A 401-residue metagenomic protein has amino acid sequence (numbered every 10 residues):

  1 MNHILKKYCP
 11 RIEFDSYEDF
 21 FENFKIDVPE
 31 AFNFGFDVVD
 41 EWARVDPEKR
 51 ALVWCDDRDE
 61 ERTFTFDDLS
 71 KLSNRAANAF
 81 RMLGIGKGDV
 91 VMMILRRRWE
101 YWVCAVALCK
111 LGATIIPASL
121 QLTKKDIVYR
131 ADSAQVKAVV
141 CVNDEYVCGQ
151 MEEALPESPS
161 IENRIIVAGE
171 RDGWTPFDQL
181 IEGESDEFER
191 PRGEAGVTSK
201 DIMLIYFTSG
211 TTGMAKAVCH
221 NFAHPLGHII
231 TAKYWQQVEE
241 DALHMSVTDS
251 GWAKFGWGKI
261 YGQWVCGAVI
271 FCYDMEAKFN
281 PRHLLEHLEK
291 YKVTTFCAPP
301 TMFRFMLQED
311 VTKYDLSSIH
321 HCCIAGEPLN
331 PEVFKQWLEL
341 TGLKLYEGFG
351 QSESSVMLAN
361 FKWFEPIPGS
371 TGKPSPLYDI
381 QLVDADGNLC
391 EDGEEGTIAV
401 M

Functional and structural regions predicted by a protein language model:
M1-I4, V106, K110-E182: Structural core segment of the AMP-binding/adenylate-forming
P47-R50, I165-I166, R171-D172, E182-F207 (+2 more regions): Conserved pre-ATP/AMP-binding loop-to-beta segment of ANL
E48, L52-V106, T123-V128, P176-E182 (+1 more regions): Conserved AMP-binding/adenylate-forming core of the ANL superfamily
R62-D67, G196, M203-G227: Conserved AMP-binding A3 loop
S70-A76, E182-R190, S199, V218-E239 (+4 more regions): Conserved structural elements of the adenylate-forming
L226-S246, S250-T294, E309: Conserved AMP-binding/adenylation subdomain of ANL enzymes
Y261, V265, V293-C297, L307-I367 (+1 more regions): Gly/Ser/Thr-rich phosphate-binding loop
Q381-M401: Conserved beta-loop-beta connector loops within the AMP-binding
